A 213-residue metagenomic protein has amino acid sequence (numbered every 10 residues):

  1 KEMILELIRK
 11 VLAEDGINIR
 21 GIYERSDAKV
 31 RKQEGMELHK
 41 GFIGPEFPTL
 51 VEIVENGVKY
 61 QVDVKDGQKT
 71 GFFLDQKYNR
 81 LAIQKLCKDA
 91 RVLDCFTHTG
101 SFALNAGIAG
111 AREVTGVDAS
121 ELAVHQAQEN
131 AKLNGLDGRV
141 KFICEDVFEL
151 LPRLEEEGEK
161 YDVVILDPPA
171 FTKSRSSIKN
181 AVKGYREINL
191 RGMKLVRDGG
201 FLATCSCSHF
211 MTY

Functional and structural regions predicted by a protein language model:
E2-F72: Non-catalytic substrate-recognition/targeting regions of SAM-dependent transferases
G41, P45-Y213: Rossmann-like S-adenosyl-L-methionine
